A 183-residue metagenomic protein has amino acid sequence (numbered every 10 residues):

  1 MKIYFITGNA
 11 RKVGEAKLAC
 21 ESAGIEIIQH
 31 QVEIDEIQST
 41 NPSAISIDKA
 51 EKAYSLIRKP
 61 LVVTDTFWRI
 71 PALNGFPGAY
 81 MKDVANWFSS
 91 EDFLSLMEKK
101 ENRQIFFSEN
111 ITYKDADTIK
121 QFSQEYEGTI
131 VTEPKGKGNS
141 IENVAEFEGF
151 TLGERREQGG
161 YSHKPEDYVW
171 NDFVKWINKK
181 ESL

Functional and structural regions predicted by a protein language model:
K2-Y4, R11-L183: Anionic-ligand binding patches
